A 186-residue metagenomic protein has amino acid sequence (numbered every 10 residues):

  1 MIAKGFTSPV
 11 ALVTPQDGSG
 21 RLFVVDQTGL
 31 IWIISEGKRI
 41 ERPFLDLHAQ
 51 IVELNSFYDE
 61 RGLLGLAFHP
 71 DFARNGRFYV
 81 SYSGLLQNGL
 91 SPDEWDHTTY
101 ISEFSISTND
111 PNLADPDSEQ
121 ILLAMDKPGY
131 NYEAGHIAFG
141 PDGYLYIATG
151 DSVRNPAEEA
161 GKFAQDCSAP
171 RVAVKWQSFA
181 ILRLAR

Functional and structural regions predicted by a protein language model:
M1-A157, G161-K162, A180: Acidic, Gly/Ser/Thr-rich repeat motifs that build Ca2+-stabilized beta-propeller blades
A164-C167: Cysteine protease catalytic core and zymogen-processing segment of caspase-like enzymes
A169-R186: Cationic, amphipathic, low-complexity alpha-helical segments enriched in hydrophobics plus arginine/proline
